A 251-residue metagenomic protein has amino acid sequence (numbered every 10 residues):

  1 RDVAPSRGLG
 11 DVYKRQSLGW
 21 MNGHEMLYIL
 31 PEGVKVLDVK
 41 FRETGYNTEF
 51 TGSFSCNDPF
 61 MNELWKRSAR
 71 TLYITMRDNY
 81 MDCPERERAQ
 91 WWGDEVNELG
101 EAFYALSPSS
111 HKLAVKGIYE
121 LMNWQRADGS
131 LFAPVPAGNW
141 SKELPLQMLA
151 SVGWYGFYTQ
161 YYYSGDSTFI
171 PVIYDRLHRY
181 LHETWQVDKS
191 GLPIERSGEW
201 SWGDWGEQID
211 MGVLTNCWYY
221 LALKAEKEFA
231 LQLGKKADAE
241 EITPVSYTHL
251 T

Functional and structural regions predicted by a protein language model:
D2-Y13, H249: Single conserved hydrophobic/aromatic residue that forms the stacking wall/gate of nucleotide- or nucleobase-binding
K14-L18: Exposed aromatic-hydrophobic patches
M21-G23: Extracellular Ig-like/FN3 beta-sandwich strand-entry sites
E25, G33-R67, Y73, Y80-F132 (+3 more regions): Active-site acid/base region of carbohydrate-active enzymes
S141-K142: Conserved, well-structured interaction surfaces
W218-Q232: Conserved, charged catalytic cores of large soluble enzymes
